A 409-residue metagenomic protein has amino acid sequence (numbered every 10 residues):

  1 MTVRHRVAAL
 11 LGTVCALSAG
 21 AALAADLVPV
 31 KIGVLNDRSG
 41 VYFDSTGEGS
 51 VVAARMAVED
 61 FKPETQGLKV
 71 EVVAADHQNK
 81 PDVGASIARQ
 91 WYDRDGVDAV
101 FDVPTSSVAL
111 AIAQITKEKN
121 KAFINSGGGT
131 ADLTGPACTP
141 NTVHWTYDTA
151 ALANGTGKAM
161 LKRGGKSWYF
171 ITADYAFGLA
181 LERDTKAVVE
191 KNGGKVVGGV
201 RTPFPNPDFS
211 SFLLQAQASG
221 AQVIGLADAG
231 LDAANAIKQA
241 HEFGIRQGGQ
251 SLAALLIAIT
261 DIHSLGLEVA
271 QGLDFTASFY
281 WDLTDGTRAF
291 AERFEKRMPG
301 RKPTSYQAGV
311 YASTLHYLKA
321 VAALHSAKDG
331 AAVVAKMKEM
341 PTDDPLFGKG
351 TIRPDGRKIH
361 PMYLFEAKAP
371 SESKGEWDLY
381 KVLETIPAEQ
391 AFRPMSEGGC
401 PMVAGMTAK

Functional and structural regions predicted by a protein language model:
M1-K31, P63, M402-K409: Short, low-complexity disordered leader/linker segments with a strong preference for bacterial N-terminal type II
L27-R55, A75-D82, P104-T105, I171-G178 (+1 more regions): Extracytoplasmic "Venus flytrap"
V30, P341-K409: Solvent-exposed, acidic/polar segments of extracytosolic/periplasmic ligand-binding ectodomains
D44-S50, D60-P136, W145, T202-F209 (+1 more regions): Beta-alpha junction/loop-to-helix N-cap segments that form part of ligand/metal-binding clefts
H77, I124, A131-T134, F204-P205 (+2 more regions): Venus flytrap/periplasmic-binding-protein-like
S86, A131-D132, T139-F243, F279-A289: Extracellular/periplasmic Venus flytrap/periplasmic-binding protein
W91, D95-P104, I124-S126, Y169-T172 (+4 more regions): Periplasmic-binding protein-like
D282-T342: Extracellular/periplasmic ligand-binding modules, especially the Venus flytrap/periplasmic-binding
